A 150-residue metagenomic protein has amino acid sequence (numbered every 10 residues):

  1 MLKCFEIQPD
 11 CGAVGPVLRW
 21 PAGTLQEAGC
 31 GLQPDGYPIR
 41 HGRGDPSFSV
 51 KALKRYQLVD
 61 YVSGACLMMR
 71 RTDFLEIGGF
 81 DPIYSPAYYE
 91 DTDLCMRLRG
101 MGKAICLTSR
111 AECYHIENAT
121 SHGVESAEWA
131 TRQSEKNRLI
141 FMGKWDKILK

Functional and structural regions predicted by a protein language model:
M1-D35: Conserved donor NDP-sugar-binding/catalytic core segment of glycosyltransferases
M1-L2, A52-K54, L58-G78, I83-E112: A short, conserved alpha-helix in the catalytic core of glycosyltransferases
E6, E90, K150: Conserved acidic
P16, Q33-D60: Short, flexible, basic/aromatic active-site loop/helix in glycosyltransferases
R19-A22, M96-K150: Active-site-adjacent helix/loop segment of glycosyltransferases that harbors family-specific signature motifs
L32-Q33, V50-L53, G78, A119-E128: Short glycine/proline- and charge-enriched loop/turn segments that cap or connect secondary-structure elements
